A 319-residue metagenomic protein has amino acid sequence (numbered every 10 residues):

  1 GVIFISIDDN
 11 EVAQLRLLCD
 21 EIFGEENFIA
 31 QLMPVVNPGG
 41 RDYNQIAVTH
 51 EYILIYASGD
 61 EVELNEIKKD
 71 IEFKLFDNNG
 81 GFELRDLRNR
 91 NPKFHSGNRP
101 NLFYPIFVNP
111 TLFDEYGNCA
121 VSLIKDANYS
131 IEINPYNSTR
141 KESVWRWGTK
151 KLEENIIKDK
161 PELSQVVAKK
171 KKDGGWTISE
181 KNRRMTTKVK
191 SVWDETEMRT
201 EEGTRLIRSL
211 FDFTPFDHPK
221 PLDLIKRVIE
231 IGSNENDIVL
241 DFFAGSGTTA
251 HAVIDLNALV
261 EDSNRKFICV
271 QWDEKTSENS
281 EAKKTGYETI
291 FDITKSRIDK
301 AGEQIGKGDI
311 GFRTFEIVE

Functional and structural regions predicted by a protein language model:
G1-I238, V260-S263, E274-S277: Class I S-adenosyl-L-methionine
F4-I5, F242, C269: Conserved SAM-binding loop
D9-V12, G247, I317-E319: Short, internal active-site loops enriched in acidic
A30-P34, G40-A47, R227-N236, I254-V318: Cysteine-dependent PTP/DSP-like catalytic domain, specifically the C-terminal lobe
I225, D237-L256: A phosphate-binding catalytic loop at a beta-strand-loop-alpha-helix junction that coordinates phosphoryl groups
